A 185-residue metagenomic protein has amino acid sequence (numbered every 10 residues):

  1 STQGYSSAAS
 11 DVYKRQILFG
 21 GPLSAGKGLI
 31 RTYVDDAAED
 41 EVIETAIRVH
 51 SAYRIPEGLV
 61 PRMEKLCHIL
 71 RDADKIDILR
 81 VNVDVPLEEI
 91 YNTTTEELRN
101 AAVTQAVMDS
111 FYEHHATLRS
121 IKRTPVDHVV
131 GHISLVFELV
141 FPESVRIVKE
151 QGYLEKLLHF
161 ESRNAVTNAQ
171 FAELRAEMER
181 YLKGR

Functional and structural regions predicted by a protein language model:
S1, A37-A46, M63-I69: Alpha-helical scaffolds flanking conserved acidic
T2-Y13: Single conserved hydrophobic/aromatic residue that forms the stacking wall/gate of nucleotide- or nucleobase-binding
D11, L29-I30, A52-R185: Divalent metal-dependent phosphate-bond-processing catalytic cores, especially two-metal-ion Mg2+/Mn2+ enzymes that act
K14-L29: An active-site-proximal "capping" alpha-helix that borders the catalytic cofactor pocket
L18-P22, V49, R71: A broad detector of short, well-ordered amphipathic alpha-helices that serve as recognition/interaction surfaces
G28-E41, I55: Short secondary-structure capping/junction motifs at helix and strand boundaries
